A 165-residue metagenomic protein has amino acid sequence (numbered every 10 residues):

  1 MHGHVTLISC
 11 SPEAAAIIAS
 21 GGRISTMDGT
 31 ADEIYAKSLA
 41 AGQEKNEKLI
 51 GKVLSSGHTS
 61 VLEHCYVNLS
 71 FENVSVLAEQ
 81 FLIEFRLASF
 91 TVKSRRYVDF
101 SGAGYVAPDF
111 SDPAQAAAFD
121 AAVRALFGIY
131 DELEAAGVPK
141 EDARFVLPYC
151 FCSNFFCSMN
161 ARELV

Functional and structural regions predicted by a protein language model:
M1-V165: Family-specific signature for flavin-dependent thymidylate synthase
